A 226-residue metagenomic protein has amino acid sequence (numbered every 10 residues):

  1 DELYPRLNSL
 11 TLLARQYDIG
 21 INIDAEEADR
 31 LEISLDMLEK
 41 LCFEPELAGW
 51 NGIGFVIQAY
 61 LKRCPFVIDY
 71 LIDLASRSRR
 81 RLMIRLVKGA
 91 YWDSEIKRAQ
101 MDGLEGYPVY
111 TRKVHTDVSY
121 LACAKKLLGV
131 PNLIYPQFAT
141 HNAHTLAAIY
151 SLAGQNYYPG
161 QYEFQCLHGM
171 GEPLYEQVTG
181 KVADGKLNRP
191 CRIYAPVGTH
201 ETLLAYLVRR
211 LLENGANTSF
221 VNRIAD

Functional and structural regions predicted by a protein language model:
D1-D226: Positively charged, amphipathic and often flexible ligand-engagement surfaces
